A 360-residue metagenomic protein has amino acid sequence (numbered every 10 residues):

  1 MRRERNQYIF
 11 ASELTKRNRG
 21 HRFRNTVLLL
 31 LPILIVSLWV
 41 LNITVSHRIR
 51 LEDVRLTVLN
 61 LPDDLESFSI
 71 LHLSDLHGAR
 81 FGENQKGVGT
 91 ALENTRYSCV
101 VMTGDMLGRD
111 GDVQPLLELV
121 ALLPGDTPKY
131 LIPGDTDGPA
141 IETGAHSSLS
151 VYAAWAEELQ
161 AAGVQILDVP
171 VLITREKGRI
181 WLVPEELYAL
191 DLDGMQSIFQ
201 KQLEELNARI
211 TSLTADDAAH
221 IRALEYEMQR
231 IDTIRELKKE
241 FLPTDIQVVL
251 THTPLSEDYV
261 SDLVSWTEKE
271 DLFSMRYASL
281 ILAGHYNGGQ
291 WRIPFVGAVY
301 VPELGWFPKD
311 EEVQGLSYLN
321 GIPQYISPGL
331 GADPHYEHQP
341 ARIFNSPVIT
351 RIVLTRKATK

Functional and structural regions predicted by a protein language model:
M1-F23: N-terminal Lys/Arg-rich, disordered targeting/topogenic segments
T26, P32-L119: N-terminal active-site segment of His-dependent metallophosphoesterases
L65-H77, R179-A189, I210, V248-H252 (+1 more regions): Active-site-proximal beta-strand elements of phosphoester/diester hydrolases
I70-K86, M106-Q114, G138-S150, D191-Y226 (+2 more regions): Acidic/histidine-rich helix-loop elements that form or flank divalent-metal/phosphate-binding sites at the catalytic
G78-E83, G108-G111, D135-E142, D168-E176 (+5 more regions): Active-site environment of divalent metal-dependent phosphoester hydrolases
Q85-R175, S274: Core catalytic region of metal-dependent phosphoesterases/phosphodiesterases, especially metallo-beta-lactamase-like
A121, L255-P347: Conserved beta-sheet core of the metallophosphoesterase superfamily
I141-G144, L149, A161-A162, E176-L250 (+3 more regions): Binuclear metal-dependent hydrolase catalytic cores centered on His/Asp/Glu-rich metal-binding motifs
